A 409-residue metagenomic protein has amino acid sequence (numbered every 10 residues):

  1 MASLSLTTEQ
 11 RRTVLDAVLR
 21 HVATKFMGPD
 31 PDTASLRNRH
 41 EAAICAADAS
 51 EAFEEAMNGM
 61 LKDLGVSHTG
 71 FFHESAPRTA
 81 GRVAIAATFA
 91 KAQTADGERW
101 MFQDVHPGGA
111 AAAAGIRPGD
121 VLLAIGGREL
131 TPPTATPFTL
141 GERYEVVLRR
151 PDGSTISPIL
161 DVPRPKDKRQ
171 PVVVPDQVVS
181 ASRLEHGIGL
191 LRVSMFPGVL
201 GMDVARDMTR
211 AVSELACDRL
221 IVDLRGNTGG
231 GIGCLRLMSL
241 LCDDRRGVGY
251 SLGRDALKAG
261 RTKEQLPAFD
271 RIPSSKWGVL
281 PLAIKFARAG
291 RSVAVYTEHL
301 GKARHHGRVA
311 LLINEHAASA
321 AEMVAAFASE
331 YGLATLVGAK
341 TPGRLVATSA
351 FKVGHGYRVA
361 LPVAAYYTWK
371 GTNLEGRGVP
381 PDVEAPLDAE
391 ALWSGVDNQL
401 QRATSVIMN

Functional and structural regions predicted by a protein language model:
A2-P31: N-terminal mature-domain "stem" immediately C-terminal to a signal peptide or N-terminal signal-anchor/transmembrane
R12-A23, R37, E41, S50-H68 (+8 more regions): Extracytoplasmic/secreted envelope proteins and their assembly/folding machinery, especially bacterial periplasmic
V18-A23, C45, A111-P133, I221-D223 (+4 more regions): Conserved PDZ fold ligand-binding element
F26-R99, R143, P151-V178, N409: Extended, small/polar residue-biased N-terminal targeting/export presequences and adjacent propeptide/linker tracts
R78-P132, G198, D203-V204: PDZ/PDZ-like domain segments forming the peptide/carboxylate-binding groove, activating on the N-terminal beta-strands
I116-R117, L122, F138-L140, V353: Short, well-ordered loop/turn sites that connect or cap secondary structure elements
G141-G354, L392, M408: Cleft-lining beta-strand/loop regions that shape enzyme active-site pockets
P381-N409: Low-complexity, Gly/Ser/Thr/Pro-rich intrinsically disordered linker/tail segments
